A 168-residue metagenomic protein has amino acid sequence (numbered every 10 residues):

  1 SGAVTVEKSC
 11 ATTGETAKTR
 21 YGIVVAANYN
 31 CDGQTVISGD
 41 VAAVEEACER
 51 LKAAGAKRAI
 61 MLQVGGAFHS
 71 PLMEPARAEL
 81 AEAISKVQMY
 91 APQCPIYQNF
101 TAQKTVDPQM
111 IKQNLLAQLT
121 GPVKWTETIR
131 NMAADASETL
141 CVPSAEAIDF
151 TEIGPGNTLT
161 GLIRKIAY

Functional and structural regions predicted by a protein language model:
S1-P122: Alpha/beta catalytic cores of group-transfer enzymes, especially the acyltransferase/condensing modules of polyketide
S85-Y168: Acyltransferase/transacylase module recognition
